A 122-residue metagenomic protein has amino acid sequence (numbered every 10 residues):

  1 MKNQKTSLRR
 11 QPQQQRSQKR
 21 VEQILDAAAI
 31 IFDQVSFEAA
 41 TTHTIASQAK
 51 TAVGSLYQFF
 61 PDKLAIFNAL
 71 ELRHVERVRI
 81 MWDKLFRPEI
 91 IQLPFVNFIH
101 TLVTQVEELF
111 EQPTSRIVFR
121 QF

Functional and structural regions predicted by a protein language model:
M1-K19: N-terminal intrinsically disordered/low-complexity leader segments
K19-A28, I45, L70-M81: Generic hydrophobic, amphipathic alpha-helix propensity
Q23, I31-A65: Helix-turn-helix
A69, K84-E111: Hydrophobic alpha-helical connector segments
P88, Q121-F122: Short, Lys/Arg-rich amphipathic alpha-helical interaction segments that bind nucleic acids or acidic protein surfaces
